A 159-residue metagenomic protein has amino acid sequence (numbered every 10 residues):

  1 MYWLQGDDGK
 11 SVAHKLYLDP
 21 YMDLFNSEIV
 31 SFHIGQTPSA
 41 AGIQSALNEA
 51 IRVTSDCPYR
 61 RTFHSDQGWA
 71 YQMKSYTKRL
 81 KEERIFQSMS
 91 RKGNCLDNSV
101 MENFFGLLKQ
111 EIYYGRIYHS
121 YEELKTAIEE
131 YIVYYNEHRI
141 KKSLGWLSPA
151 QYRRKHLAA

Functional and structural regions predicted by a protein language model:
M1-A159: Charged DNA-binding/catalytic regions of mobile-element recombinases
